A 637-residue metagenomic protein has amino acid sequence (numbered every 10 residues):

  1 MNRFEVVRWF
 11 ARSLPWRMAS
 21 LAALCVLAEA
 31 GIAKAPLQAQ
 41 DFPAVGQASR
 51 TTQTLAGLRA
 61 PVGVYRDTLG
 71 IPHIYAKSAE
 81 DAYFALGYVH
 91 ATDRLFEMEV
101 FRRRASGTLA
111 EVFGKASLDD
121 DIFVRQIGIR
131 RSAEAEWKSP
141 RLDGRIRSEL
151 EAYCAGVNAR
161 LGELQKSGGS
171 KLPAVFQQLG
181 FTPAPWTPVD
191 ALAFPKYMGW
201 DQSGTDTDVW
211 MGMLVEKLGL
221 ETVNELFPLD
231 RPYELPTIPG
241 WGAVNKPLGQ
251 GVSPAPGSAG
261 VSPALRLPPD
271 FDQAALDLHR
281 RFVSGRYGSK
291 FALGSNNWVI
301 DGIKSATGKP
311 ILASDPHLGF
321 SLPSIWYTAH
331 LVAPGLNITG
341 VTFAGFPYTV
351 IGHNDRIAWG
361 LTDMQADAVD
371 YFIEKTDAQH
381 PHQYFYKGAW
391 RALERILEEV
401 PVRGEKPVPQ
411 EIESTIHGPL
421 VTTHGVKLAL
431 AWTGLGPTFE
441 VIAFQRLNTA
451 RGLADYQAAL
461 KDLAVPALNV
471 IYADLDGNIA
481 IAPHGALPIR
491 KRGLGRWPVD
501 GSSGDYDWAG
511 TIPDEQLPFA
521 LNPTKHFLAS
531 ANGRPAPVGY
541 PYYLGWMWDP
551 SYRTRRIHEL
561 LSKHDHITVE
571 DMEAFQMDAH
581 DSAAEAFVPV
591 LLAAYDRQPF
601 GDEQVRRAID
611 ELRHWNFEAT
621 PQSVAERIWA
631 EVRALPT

Functional and structural regions predicted by a protein language model:
M1-L14: N-terminal secretory signal peptides that target proteins for export/translocation
R17-G31: Bacterial N-terminal signal peptides
A30-A33, L37-A39: Boundary at the C-terminal end of the N-terminal hydrophobic targeting segment
F42-I311, P316, L322, G335: Substrate-recognition/specificity elements adjacent to catalytic centers across diverse enzyme folds
A82-A85, E134-S148, I442-L447, Y540-M547 (+3 more regions): Second-shell loop/turn segments in exported
V341, D355, L361-V499: Glycine- and hydrophobic-rich flexible loops that cap the catalytic core of alpha/beta enzyme folds
T438, R451-Q457, D462-A464, P541-T637: Ordered core of a single globular domain
V465-H564, P636: Hydrophobic alpha-helical segments
